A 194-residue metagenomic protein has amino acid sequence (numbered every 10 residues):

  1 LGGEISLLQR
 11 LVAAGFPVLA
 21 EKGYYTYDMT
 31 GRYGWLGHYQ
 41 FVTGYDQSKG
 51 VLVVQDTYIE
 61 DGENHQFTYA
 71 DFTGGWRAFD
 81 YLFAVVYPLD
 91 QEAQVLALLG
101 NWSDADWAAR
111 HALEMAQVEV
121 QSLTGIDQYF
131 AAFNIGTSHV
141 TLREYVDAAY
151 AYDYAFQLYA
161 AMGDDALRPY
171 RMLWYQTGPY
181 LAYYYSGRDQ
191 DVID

Functional and structural regions predicted by a protein language model:
G3-T57: Active-site-adjacent substructure of cysteine-protease-like catalytic cores
Y33-G34, Y45-L142, D147, D153-A155: Noncatalytic regulatory segments and standalone regulatory/sensor domains
Q117-G125, Q157-M172, D194: Flexible helix-coil transition and linker loops at the boundaries of alpha-helical arrays
F130, R171-W174: Residue register of alpha-helical TPR repeats
I135, G178-P179: Structural register within alpha-helical repeat arrays
L142, S186-G187: Structural motif corresponding to the intra-repeat A-B loop/turn of tetratricopeptide repeats
A151, L181-Y184: Catalytic domains of carbohydrate-active enzymes that cleave complex glycans
